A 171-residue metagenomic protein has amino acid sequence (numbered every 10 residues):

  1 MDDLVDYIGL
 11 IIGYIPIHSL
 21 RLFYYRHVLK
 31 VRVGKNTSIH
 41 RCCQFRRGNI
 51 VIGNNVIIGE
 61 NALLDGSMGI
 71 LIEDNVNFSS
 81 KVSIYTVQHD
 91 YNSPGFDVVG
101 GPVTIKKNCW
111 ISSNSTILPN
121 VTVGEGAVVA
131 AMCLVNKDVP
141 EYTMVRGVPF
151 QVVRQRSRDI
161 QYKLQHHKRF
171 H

Functional and structural regions predicted by a protein language model:
M1-N36: A transmembrane-helix-recognition feature enriched in membrane-embedded lipid enzymes and envelope glyco-/phospholipid
I12-P16, L22, C42-I52, I57-T122 (+2 more regions): Flexible, glycine/small-residue-enriched loop-and-beta-strand segment within the central core of proteins
I39: Short alpha-helical DNA-recognition segment
S113-K137: Beta-rich strand-turn-strand
V145: Conserved active-site beta-strand element of glycosyltransferases/polysaccharide synthases
